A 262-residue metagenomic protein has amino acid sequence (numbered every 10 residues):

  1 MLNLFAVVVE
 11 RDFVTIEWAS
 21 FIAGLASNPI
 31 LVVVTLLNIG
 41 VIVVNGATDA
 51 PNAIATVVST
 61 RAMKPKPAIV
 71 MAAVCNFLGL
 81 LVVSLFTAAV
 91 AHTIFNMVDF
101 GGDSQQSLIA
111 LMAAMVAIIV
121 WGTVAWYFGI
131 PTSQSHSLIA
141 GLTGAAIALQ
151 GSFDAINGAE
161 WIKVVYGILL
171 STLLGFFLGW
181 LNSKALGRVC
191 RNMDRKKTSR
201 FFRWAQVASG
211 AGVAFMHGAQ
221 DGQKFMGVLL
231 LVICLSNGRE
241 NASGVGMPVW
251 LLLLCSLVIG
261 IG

Functional and structural regions predicted by a protein language model:
M1-G262: Multi-pass alpha-helical transmembrane bundle typical of ion/small-solute transporters and intramembrane aspartyl
